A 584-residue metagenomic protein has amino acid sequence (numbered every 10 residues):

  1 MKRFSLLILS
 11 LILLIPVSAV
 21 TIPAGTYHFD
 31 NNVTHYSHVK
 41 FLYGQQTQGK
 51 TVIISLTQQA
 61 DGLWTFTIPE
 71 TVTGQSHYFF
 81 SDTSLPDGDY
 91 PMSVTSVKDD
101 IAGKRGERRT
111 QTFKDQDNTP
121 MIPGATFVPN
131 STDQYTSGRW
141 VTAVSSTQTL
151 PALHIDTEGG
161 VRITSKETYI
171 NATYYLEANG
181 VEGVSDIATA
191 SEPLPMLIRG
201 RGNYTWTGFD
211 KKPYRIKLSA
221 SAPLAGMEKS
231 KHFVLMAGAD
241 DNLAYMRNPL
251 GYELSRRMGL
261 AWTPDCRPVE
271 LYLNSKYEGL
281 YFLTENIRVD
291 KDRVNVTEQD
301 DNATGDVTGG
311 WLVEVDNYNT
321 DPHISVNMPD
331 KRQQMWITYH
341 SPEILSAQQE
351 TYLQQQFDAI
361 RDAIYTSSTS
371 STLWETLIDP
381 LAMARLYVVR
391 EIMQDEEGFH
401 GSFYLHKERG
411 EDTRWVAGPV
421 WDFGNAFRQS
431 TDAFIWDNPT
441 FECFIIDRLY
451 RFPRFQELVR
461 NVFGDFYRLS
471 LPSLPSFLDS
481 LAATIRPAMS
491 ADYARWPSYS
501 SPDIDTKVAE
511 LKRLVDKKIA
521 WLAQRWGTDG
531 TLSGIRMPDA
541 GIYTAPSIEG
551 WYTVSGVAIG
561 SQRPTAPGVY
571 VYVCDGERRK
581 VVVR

Functional and structural regions predicted by a protein language model:
R3, V569-R584: C-terminal tail/sorting-segment detector
S18-A143: Insoluble glucan recognition modules
V20-T21, N31-Y36, P69, T73 (+3 more regions): Regulatory N- and C-terminal appendages and interdomain linkers associated with kinase/kinase-like NTP transferase
L150, T205, F209, Q334-S533: Middle-to-C-terminal accessory/interaction subdomains
I170-A237: Conserved oxyanion/phosphate-binding beta-strand-loop segments in alpha/beta enzyme cores
A220-P223, H232, A237-A239, G259-P264 (+2 more regions): Internal "kinase-insert"/substrate-recognition segments embedded within catalytic cores of ATP-dependent enzymes
G527-S555: Residue-level detector of functionally pivotal "anchor" positions at catalytic/ligand-binding pockets or at interdomain
V554-G576: Short, surface-exposed loop/turn motifs with a glycine/proline- and acidic-biased composition
